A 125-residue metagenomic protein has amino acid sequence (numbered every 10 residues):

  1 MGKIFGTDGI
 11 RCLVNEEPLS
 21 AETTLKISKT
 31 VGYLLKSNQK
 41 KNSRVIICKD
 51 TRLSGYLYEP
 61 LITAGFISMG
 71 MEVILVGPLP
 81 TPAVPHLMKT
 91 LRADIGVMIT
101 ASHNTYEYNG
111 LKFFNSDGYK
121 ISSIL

Functional and structural regions predicted by a protein language model:
G2-L125: Gly/Ser-rich phosphate-binding catalytic loop and adjacent alpha/beta segment that cradle a phosphoryl group at enzyme
